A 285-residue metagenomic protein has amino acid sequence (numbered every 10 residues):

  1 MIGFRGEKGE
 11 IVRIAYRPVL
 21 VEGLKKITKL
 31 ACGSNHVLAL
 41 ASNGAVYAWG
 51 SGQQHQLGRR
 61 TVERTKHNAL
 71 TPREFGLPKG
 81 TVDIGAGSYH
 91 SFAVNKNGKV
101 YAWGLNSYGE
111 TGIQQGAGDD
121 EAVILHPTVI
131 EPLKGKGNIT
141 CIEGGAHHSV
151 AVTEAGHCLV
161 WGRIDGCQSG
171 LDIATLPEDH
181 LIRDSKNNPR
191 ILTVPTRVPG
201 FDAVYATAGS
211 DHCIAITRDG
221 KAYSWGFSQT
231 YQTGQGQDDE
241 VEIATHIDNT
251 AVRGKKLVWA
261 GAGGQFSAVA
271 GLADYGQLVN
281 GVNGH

Functional and structural regions predicted by a protein language model:
M1-A15, G50-A69, V94, G104-I124 (+5 more regions): Short glycine/serine- and acidic-residue-enriched loop/turn motifs that recur at repeat junctions
R13-Y16, K25, C32-G33, L70 (+9 more regions): Loop/turn position at the start of each blade in beta-propeller repeats
L20-G23, E74-L77, E131-K134, T196-G200 (+1 more regions): Surface loop/turn motifs at the tips and blade-to-blade linkers of beta-strand repeat domains
H36-A39, A48, H90-A93, A102 (+5 more regions): Conserved core positions of repeat-based scaffolds
S42-A45, D83, K96-K99, C141 (+2 more regions): Tandem repeat domain/solenoid detector
F201, I243, G254-K255, A260: Compact beta-rich and alpha/beta scaffold cores in large eukaryotic transport/transcription complexes and associated
L257, A262-S267, G276: PTP/DSP superfamily signal
